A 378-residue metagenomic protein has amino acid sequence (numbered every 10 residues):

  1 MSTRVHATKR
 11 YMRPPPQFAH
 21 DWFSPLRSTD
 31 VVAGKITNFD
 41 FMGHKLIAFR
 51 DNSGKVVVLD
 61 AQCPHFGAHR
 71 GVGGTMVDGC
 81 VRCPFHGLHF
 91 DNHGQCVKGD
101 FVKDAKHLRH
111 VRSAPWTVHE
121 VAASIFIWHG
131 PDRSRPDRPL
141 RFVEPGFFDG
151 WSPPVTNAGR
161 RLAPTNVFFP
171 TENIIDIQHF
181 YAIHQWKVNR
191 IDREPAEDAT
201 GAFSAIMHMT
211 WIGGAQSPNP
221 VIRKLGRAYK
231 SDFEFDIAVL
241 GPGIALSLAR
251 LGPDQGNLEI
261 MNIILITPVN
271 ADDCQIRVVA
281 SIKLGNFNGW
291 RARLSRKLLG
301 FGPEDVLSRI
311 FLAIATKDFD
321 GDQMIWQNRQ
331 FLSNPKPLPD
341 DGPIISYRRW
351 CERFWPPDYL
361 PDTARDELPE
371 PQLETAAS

Functional and structural regions predicted by a protein language model:
S2-H6, R10-Y11, P25-F148, T375-S378: Rieske [2Fe-2S] iron-sulfur-binding domain
Q17-F18, F41, V111, E120 (+2 more regions): A generic structural signal for short, non-catalytic loop/turn and secondary-structure boundary residues
F18-P25: A short helix->beta-strand "capping" segment at the edge of beta-propeller domains
H20, G34, S113, A122 (+3 more regions): Sequence-level motif detector for i,i+2 pairs with an aromatic at +2
K55, P136-S378: C-terminal catalytic domain of Rieske-type non-heme iron oxygenases
